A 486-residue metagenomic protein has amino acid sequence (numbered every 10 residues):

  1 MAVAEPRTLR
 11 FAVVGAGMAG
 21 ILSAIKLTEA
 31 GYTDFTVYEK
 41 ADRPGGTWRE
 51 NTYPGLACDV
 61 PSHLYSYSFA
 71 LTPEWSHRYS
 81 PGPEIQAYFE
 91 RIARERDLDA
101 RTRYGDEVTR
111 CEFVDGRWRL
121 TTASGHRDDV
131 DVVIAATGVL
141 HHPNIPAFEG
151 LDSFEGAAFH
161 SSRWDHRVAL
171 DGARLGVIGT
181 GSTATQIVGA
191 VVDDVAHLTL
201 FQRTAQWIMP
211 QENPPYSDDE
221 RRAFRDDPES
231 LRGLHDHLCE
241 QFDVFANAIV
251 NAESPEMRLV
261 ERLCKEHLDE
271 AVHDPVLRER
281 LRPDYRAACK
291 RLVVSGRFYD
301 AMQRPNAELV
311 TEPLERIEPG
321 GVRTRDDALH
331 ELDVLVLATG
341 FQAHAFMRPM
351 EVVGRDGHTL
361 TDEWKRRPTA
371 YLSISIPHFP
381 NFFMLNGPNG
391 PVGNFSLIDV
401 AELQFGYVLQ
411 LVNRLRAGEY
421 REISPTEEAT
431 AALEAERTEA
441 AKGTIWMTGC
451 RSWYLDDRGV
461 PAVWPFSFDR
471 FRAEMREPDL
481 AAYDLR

Functional and structural regions predicted by a protein language model:
A2-T8, A12-M18, L22-R43, D128 (+5 more regions): Rossmann-like dinucleotide-binding core of oxidoreductases
V3-V13, M18-T102, Q202-R203, A271-V276: Beta1-alpha1 glycine-rich phosphate/pyrophosphate-binding loop at the start of Rossmann-like nucleotide-binding domains
R49-V60, F148-D152, V293-Y299, G354-N381 (+1 more regions): FAD-binding beta-loop-beta segment adjacent to the flavin cofactor pocket
T72-R91, R103, N251-L259, Y285-R297: Short beta-strand to alpha-helix junction loop
H77-H141, C264, R316: Feature captures the FAD/FMN-dependent oxidoreductase FAD-binding
D218, V334, A338-N413: Glycine/threonine-rich phosphate-binding loop and adjacent beta-strand/alpha-helix elements that clamp
P255, D399-E402, G406-R486: C-terminal active-site-capping segments
R258-E331: Alpha/beta-hydrolase fold catalytic core
